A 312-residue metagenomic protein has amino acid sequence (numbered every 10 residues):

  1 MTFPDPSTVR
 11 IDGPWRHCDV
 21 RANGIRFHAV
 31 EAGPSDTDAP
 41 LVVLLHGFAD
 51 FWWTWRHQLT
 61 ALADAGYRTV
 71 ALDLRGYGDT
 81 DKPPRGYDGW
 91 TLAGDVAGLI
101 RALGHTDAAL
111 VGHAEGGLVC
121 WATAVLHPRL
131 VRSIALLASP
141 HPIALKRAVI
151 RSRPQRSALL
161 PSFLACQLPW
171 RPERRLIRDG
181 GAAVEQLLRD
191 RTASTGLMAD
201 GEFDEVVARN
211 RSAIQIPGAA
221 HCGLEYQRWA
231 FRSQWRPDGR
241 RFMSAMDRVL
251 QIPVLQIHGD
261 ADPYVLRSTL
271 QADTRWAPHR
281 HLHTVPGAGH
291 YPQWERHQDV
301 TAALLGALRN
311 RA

Functional and structural regions predicted by a protein language model:
M1-L41, D64-Y67, H105-T106, L305-A312: Alpha/beta-hydrolase fold catalytic core
T2-R16, F27, S35, Y77-D79 (+4 more regions): Flexible "cap/lid" subdomain of the alpha/beta-hydrolase fold that forms the substrate-access gate
H17-D19, V42, T69-A71, Q256 (+1 more regions): Conserved beta-strand scaffold positions in the cores of enzyme catalytic domains, especially in NTP/NDP-utilizing
E31-D79: Conserved HGGG/HGGXW glycine-rich cap/lid loop of the alpha/beta-hydrolase fold
G47, A114, W294-E295: Conserved acidic functional residues
R56, W121-V125, T301: Short, hydrophobic alpha-helix immediately C-terminal to the catalytic nucleophile
V96, I100, V300, L304 (+1 more regions): Hydrophobic "lid"/C-terminal helical patch of Rossmann-like NAD(P)-dependent dehydrogenase/epimerase domains
A288-H297, T301: Catalytic histidine-centered segment of alpha/beta-hydrolase-like enzymes
